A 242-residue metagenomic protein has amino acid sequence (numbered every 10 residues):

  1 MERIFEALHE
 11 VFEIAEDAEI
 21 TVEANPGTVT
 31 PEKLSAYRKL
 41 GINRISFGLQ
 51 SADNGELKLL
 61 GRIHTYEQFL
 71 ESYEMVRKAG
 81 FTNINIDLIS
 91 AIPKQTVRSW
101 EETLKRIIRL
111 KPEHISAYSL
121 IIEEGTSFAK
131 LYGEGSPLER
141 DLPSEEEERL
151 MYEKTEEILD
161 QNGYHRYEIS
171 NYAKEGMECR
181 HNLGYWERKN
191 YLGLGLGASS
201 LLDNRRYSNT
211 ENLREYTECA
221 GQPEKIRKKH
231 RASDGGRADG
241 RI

Functional and structural regions predicted by a protein language model:
M1-I242: C-terminal scaffold of the Radical SAM
